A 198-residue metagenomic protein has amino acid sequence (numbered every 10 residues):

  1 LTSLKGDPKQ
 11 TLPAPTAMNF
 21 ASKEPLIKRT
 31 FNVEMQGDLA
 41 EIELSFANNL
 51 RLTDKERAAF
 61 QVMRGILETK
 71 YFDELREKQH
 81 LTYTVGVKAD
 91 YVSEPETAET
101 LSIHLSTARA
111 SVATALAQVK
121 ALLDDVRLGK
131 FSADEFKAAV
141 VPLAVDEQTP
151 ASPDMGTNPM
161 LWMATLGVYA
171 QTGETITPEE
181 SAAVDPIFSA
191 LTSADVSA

Functional and structural regions predicted by a protein language model:
L1-A40, N48: An aromatic/glycine/proline-enriched structural segment found at the starts of mature extracellular/organellar domains
L1-T2, S193-S197: Short, intrinsically disordered, charge-balanced linker/junction segments flanking boundaries in proteins
P8-K9, Y71, Y83: Secondary-structure boundary/capping signal
F20-S22, A190-A194: Short, solvent-exposed secondary-structure boundary motifs
D38-A59, R76-S189, A198: M16 family metallopeptidases and their MPP-like homologs
R64, D73: Long, His/Glu/Asp-enriched segments that create or flank divalent metal/ion-associated functional microenvironments
L67-E68: Short Ser/Thr-interspersed hydrophobic loop/turn segments at strand-loop and sheet-helix junctions that line or gate
